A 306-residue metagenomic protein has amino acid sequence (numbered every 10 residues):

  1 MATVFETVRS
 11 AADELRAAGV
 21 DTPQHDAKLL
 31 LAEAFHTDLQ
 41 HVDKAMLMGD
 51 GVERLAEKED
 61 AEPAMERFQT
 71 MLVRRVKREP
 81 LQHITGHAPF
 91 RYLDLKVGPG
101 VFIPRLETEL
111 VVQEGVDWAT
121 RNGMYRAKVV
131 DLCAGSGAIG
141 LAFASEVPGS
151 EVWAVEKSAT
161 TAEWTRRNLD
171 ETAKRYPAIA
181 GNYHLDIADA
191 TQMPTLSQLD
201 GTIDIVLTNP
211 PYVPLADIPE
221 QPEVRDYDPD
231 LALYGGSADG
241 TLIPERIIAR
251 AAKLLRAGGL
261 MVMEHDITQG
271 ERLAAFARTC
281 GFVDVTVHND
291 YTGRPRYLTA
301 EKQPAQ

Functional and structural regions predicted by a protein language model:
M1-D26: Non-catalytic nucleic-acid substrate-recognition regions in nucleic-acid-modifying enzymes
L15, A119, L169, A173 (+2 more regions): Conserved hydrophobic residues forming the short capping helix/wall of the S-adenosyl-L-methionine
Q24, A32-D117: Conserved AdoMet
L30, V206-N209, R225: Hydrophobic beta-strand segment of the Class I
L106-P219, R246: Conserved SAM/SAH cofactor-binding pocket of Class I
F143, V224, I247-A251: Class I S-adenosylmethionine-dependent transferase superfamily signal
P211-I243: Mobile active-site "lid"/loop adjacent to the S-adenosyl-L-methionine
S237-A300: Conserved Class I SAM-dependent methyltransferase catalytic core
